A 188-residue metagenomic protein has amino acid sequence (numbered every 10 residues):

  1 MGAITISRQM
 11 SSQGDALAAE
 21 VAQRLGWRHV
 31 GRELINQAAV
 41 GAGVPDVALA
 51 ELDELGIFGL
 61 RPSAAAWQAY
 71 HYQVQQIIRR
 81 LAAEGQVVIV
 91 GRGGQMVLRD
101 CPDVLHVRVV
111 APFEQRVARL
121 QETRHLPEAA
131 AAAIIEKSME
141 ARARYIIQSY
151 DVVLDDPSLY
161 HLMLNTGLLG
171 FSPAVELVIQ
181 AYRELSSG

Functional and structural regions predicted by a protein language model:
T5-A19: Glycine-rich phosphate-binding P-loop
R28-Q37: A short beta-strand-loop structural module common to alpha/beta enzyme folds
N36-Q86: ATP-dependent small-molecule kinase phosphotransfer cores that center on conserved nucleotide phosphate-binding segments
A64, P127-S172: Small-molecule kinase domains that catalyze NTP-dependent phosphoryl transfer to phosphate-bearing small molecules
Q75, F171-I179: Short, amphipathic alpha-helical "lid/cap" segments that border enzyme active or binding sites
G91-Q95: Short, polar loop motifs at secondary-structure junctions
D100-R124, E128-S138: Conserved phosphate-donor/acceptor-positioning beta-strand/loop module used by diverse small-molecule
